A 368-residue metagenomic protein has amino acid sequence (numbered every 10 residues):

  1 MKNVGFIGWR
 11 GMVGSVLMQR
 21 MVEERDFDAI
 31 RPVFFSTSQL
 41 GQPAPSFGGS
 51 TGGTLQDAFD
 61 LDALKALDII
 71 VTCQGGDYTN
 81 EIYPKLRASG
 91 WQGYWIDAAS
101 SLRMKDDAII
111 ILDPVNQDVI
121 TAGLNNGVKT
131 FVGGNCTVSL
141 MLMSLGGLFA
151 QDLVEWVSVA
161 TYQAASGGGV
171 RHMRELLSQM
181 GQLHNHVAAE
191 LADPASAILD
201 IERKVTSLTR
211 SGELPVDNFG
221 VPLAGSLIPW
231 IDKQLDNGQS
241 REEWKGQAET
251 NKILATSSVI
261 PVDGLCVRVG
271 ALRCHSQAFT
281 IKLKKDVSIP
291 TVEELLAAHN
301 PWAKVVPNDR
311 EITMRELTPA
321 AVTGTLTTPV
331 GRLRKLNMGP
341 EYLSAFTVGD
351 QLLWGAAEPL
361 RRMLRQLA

Functional and structural regions predicted by a protein language model:
M1-N218, V259-P261, T328-P329, L333-M338 (+2 more regions): N-terminal Rossmann-like NAD(P) cofactor-binding subdomain of oxidoreductases, focused on the glycine-rich
I70, A165-G168, H172-A368: Charged docking surfaces used in two-component/phosphorelay signaling
